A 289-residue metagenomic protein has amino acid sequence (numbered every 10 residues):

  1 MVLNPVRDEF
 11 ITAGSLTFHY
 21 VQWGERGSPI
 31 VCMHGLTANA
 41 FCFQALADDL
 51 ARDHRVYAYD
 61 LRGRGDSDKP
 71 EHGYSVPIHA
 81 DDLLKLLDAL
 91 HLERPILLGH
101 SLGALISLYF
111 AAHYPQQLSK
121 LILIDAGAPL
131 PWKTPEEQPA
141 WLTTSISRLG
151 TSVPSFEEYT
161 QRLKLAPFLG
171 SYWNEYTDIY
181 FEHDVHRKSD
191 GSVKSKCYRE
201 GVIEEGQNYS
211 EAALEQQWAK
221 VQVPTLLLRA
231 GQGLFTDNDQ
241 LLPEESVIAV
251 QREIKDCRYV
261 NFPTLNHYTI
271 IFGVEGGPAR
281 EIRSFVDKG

Functional and structural regions predicted by a protein language model:
G14, A45, Y57-L98, L102 (+1 more regions): Active-site loop/oxyanion-hole signature of alpha/beta-hydrolase fold enzymes
H19-D66: Conserved HGGG/HGGXW glycine-rich cap/lid loop of the alpha/beta-hydrolase fold
G103, S107-A111: Short helix immediately C-terminal to the catalytic nucleophile in hydrolase catalytic domains
Y109, S119-F156: Flexible "cap/lid" loop of the alpha/beta hydrolase fold
S152-N208: Conserved alpha/beta-hydrolase catalytic His-Asp/Glu region
H186-E253: Conserved serine/cysteine hydrolase catalytic core
Q251-T264: Catalytic histidine neighborhood in serine/cysteine hydrolases with alpha/beta-hydrolase-type architecture
F262-V274: Catalytic histidine-centered segment of alpha/beta-hydrolase-like enzymes
